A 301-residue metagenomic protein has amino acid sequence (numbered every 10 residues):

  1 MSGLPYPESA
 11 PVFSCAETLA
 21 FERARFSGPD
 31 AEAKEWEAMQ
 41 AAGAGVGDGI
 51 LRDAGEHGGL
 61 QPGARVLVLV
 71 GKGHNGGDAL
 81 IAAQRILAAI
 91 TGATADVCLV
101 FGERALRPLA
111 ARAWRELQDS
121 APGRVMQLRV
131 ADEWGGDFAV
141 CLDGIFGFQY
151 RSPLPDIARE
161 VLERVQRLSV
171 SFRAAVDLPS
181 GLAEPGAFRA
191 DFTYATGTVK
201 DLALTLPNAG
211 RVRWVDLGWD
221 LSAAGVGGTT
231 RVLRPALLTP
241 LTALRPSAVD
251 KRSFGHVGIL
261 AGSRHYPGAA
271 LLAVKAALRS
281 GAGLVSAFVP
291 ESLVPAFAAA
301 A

Functional and structural regions predicted by a protein language model:
M1-F101, R107, A111, F192 (+1 more regions): Small-residue (G/A/S/T)-rich helix-start motifs and N-terminal tracts that mark the onset
R23-D30, D119-P122, V170: Generic surface-pattern signal
G58, E133-W134, P185-G186, V249: Structural motif
A83-L168, P295, A299-A301: N-terminal small/polar loop signature for handling phosphorylated ligands or for N-terminal nucleophile
P122-R129, V176-G181, L238-A243: Short gly/ser/thr-rich secondary-structure transition/capping motifs
G136-V140, I145-G228: Internal gly/pro-rich beta-alpha loop/helix module that stabilizes soluble enzyme cofactors or their anionic handles
